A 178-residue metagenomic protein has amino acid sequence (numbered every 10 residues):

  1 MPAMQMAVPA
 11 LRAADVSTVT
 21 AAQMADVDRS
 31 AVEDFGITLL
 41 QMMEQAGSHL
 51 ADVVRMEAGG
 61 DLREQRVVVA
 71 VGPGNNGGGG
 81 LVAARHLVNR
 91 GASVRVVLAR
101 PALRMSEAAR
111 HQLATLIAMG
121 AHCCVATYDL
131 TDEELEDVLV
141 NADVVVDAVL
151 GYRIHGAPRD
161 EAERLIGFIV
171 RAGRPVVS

Functional and structural regions predicted by a protein language model:
M1-Q65: Positively charged, low-complexity intrinsically disordered leader regions
P2-V19, G60-A70, N75-S178: Glycine-rich phosphate/dinucleotide-binding loop and adjoining beta-alpha-beta core of small-molecule
